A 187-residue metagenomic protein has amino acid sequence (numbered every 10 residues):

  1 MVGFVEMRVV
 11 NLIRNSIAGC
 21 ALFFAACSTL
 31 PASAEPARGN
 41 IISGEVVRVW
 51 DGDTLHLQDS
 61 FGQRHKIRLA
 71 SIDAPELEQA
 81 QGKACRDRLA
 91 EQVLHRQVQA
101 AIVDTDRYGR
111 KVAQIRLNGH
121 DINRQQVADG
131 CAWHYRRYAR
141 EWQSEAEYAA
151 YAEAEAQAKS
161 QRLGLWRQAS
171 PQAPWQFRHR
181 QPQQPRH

Functional and structural regions predicted by a protein language model:
V2-G19, F23-H187: Small beta-barrel nucleic-acid-binding modules, primarily SNase/OB-fold domains and secondarily Tudor-like barrels
